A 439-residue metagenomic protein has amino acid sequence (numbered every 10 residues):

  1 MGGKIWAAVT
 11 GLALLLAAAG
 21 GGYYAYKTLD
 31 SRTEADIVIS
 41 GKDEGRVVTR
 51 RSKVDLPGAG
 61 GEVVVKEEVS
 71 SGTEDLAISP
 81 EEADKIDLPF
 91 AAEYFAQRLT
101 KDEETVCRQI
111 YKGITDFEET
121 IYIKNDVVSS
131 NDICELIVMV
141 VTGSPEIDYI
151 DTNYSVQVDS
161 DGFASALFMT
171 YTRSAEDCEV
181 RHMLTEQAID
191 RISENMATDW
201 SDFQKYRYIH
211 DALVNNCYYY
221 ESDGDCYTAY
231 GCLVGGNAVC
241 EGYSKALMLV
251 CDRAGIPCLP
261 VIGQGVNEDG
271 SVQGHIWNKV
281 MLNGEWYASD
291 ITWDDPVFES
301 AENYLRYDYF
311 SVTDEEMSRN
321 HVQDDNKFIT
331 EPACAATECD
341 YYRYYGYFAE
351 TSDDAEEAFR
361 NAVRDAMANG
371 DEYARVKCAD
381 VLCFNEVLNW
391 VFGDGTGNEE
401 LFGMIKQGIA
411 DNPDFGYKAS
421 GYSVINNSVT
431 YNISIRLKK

Functional and structural regions predicted by a protein language model:
G3-D199, S318-K439: N-terminal accessory/pre-domain segments preceding catalytic cores
D177-C232: Secondary-structure boundary elements
Y220, C226, Y230, N237 (+1 more regions): Catalytic cysteine-centered active-site loop
V234-G235, S311: Generic, ordered loop/turn and secondary-structure boundary motif
G235-V239, Y243: Secondary-structure capping and boundary motifs in well-ordered enzyme cores
G242-E316: Hydrophobic/aromatic-rich core segments of domains that either
